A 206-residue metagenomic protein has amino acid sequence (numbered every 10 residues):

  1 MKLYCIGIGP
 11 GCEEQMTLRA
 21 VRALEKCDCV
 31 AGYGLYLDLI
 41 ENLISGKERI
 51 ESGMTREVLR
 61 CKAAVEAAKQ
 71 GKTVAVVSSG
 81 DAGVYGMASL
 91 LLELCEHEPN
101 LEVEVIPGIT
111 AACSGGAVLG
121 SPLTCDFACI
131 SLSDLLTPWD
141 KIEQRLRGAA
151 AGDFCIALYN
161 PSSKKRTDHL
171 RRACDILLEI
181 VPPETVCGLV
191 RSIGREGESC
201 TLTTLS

Functional and structural regions predicted by a protein language model:
M1-V103, I109, S114: Class I S-adenosyl-L-methionine
L3-C5, T73-V74, A151-S206: A contiguous loop/helix-start segment that scaffolds small-molecule binding in enzyme catalytic cores
E14, V58, Y85, L136-W139 (+1 more regions): Loop/helix-junction capping segments adjacent to catalytic residues or to phosphate/diphosphate-binding pockets
A20, V65, A117-L119, E143-R147 (+2 more regions): A generic local secondary-structure boundary/capping motif
C27-V30, L43, A67-G71, L94 (+4 more regions): Change "in soluble alpha/beta enzymes" to "in soluble alpha/beta proteins
L43, M87-A88, G115-A117, D140-K141 (+2 more regions): Short, well-ordered secondary-structure micro-motifs
V84-G152: Class I SAM-dependent methyltransferase SAM-binding "motif I" and its flanking Rossmann-like core
